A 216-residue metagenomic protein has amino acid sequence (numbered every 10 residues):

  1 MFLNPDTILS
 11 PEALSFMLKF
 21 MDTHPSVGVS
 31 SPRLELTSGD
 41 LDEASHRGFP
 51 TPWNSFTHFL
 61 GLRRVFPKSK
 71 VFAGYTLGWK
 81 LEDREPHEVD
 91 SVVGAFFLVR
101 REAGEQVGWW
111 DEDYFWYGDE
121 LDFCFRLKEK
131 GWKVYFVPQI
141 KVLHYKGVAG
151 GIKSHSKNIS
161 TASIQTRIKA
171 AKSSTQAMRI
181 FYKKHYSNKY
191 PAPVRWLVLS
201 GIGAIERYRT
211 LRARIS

Functional and structural regions predicted by a protein language model:
M1-I8: Short beta-strand-to-loop acidic/aromatic patch adjacent to the donor-nucleotide binding site
I8-S45: Conserved donor NDP-sugar-binding/catalytic core segment of glycosyltransferases
E12, A44, F59, Q106-V107 (+2 more regions): Residues that scaffold the ATP/ADP-binding catalytic core of kinase and kinase-like folds
G48-F49, D113: A generic structural motif
F49-D90: Short, flexible, basic/aromatic active-site loop/helix in glycosyltransferases
L81-L143: A short, conserved alpha-helix in the catalytic core of glycosyltransferases
F125-I215: Active-site-adjacent helix/loop segment of glycosyltransferases that harbors family-specific signature motifs
